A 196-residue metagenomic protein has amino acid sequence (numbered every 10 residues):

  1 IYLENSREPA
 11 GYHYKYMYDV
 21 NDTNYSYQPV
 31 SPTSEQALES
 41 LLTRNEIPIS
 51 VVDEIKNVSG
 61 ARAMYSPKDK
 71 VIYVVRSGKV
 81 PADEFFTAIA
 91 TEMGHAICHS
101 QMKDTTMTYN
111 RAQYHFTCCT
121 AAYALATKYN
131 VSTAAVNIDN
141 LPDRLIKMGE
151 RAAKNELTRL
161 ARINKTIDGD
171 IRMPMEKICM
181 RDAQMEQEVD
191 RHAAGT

Functional and structural regions predicted by a protein language model:
I1-G195: N-terminal accessory/interface modules of nucleic-acid-binding and processing proteins
